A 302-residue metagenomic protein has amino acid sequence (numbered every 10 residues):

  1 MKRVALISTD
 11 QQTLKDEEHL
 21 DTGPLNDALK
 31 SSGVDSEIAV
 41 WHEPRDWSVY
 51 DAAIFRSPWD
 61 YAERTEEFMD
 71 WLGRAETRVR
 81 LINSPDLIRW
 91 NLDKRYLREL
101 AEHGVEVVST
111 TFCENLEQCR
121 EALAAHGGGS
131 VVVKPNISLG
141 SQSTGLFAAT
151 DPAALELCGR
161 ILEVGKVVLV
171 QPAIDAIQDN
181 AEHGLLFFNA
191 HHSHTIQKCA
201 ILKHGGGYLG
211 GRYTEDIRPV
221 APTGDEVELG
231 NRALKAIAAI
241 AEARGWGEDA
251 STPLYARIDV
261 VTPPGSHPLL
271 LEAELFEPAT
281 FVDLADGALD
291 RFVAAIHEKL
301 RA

Functional and structural regions predicted by a protein language model:
R3, D10-T110, E114: Conserved N-proximal alpha/beta basic substrate-recognition cap immediately N-terminal to, or forming the N-lobe
Q12, D86-L87, E114-Q118, N136-G140 (+2 more regions): Short acidic/polar capping segments at secondary-structure boundaries
A53, L81-I82, V108, V132 (+2 more regions): Structural detector of well-ordered beta-strand residues that form the stable sheet scaffold of enzyme domains
L100-A101, H126-T144, K166-N180, I196 (+1 more regions): ATP-grasp fold ATP-binding core
G104-V132: Rossmann-like NAD(P)H-binding beta-loop-alpha module
V108-T110, V131-L157, I217: Glycine-rich phosphate-binding loop of ATP-grasp-fold ATP-dependent ligases
A148-A243, V261, L269: Phosphate-binding site of ATP-dependent enzymes
D225-A302: ATP-dependent carboxylate activation and anion-phosphoryl transfer catalytic cores that bind Mg-ATP to form
